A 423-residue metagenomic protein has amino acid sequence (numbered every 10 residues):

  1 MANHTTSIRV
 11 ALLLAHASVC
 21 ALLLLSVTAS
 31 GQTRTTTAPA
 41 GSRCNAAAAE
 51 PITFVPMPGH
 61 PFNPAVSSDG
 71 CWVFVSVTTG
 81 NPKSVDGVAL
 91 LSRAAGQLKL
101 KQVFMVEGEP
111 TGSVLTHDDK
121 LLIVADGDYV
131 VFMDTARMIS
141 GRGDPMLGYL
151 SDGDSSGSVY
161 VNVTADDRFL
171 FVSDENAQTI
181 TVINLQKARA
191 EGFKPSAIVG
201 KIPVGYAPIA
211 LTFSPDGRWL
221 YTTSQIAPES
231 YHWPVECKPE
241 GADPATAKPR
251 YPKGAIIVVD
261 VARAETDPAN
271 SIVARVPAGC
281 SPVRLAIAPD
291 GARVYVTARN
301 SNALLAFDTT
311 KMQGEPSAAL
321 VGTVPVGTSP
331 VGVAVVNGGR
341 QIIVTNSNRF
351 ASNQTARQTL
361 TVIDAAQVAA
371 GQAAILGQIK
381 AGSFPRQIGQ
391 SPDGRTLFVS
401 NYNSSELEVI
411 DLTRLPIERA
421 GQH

Functional and structural regions predicted by a protein language model:
M1-V10: N-terminal secretory signal peptides that target proteins for export/translocation
R9-A21: Sec-dependent N-terminal signal peptides
H16, V27-H423: Predominantly soluble domains enriched in secretory-pathway, periplasmic, or organellar proteins
